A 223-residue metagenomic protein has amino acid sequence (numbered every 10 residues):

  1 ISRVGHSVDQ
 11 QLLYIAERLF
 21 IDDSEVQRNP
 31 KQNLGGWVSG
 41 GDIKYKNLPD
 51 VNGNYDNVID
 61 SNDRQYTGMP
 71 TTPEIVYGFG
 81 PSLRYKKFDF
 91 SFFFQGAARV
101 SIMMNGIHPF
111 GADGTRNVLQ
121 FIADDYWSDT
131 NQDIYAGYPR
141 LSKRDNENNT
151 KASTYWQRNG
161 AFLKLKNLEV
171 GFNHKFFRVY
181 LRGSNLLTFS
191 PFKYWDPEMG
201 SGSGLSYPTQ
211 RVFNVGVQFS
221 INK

Functional and structural regions predicted by a protein language model:
I1-M69: Conserved small-residue
I1-N29, D125-G137, T150, T188-K223: C-terminal beta-signal and terminal closure region of outer-membrane beta-barrel proteins
V8-L12, A97-R178, G183: Extracytoplasmic gating/loop element in the C-terminal half of outer-membrane beta-barrel translocons and assembly
P73-Y77, Q157, A161-K166, T209-F213: Residues that define the transmembrane beta-barrel architecture of outer-membrane proteins
G80-R84, G171-N173, S206, Q218-S220: Transmembrane beta-barrel domains of outer membrane proteins
Y85-K87, G96-V100, N167, G183-S190 (+1 more regions): Transmembrane beta-strands of outer-membrane beta-barrel pores
K87-F90, F176-F177: Repeated loop/turn-to-beta-strand initiation elements of outer-membrane beta-barrel proteins
F92, V179-L181, V217: Membrane-embedded beta-strand positions of outer-membrane beta-barrel proteins
